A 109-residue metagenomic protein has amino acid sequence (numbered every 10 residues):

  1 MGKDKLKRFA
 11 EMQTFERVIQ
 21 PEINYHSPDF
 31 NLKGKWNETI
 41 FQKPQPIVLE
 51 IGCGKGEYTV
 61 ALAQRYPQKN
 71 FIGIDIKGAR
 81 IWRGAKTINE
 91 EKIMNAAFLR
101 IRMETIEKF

Functional and structural regions predicted by a protein language model:
M1-L49, E57-Q64: S-adenosyl-L-methionine
I51, I74: Conserved beta-strand/loop positions that form the S-adenosyl-L-methionine
G54: Conserved glycine-rich SAM-binding loop
K69-I72: Short beta-strand element of Class I
K77: Conserved SAM/SAH-binding beta-strand->alpha-helix loop
R80: Conserved short alpha-helix immediately C-terminal to the canonical SAM/SAH-binding motif I of Rossmann-like
A85-F109: S-adenosyl-L-methionine
